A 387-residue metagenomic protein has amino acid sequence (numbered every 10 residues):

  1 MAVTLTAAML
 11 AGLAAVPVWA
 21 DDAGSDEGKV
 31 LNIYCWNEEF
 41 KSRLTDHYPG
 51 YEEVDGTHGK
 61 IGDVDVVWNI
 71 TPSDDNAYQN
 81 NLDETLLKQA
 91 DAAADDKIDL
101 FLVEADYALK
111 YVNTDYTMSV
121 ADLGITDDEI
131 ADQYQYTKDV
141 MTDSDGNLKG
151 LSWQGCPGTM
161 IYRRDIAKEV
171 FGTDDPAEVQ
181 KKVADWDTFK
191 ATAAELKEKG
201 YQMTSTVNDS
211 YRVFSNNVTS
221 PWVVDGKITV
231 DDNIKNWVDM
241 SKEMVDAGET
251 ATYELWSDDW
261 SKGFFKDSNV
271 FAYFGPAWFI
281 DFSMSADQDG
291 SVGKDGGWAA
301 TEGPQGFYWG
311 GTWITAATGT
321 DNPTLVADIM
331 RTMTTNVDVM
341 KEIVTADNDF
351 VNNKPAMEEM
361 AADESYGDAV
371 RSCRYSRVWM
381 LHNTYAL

Functional and structural regions predicted by a protein language model:
A7, L13, P17-L109, L325: Conserved N-terminal structural module of periplasmic/extracytoplasmic solute-binding proteins
K29, G62, L87, A247 (+1 more regions): Extracytoplasmic/periplasmic substrate-recognition and gating elements
K60, A121-Q133, E169, E178-A184 (+5 more regions): Short, solvent-exposed loop/beta-turn-alpha elements that line the ligand-binding surface or hinge of extracytoplasmic
T71-E84, A184-T188, T252-K266: Short helix-initiation/N-cap motifs at beta->coil->alpha
N76-Q79, A94, F101-T159, D187-K190 (+2 more regions): Hinge/lid segment of periplasmic solute-binding proteins
A108-V112, A277-G293: A ligand-binding cleft/hinge motif common to bilobed small-molecule-binding domains
T188-K197, D225-D258, G297: Glycine-centered hinge/linker elements that transmit conformational signals in sensory and ligand-binding systems
G367-L387: C-terminal capping/gating helix-and-loop segments adjacent to ligand/active sites or protein-protein/ligand interfaces
